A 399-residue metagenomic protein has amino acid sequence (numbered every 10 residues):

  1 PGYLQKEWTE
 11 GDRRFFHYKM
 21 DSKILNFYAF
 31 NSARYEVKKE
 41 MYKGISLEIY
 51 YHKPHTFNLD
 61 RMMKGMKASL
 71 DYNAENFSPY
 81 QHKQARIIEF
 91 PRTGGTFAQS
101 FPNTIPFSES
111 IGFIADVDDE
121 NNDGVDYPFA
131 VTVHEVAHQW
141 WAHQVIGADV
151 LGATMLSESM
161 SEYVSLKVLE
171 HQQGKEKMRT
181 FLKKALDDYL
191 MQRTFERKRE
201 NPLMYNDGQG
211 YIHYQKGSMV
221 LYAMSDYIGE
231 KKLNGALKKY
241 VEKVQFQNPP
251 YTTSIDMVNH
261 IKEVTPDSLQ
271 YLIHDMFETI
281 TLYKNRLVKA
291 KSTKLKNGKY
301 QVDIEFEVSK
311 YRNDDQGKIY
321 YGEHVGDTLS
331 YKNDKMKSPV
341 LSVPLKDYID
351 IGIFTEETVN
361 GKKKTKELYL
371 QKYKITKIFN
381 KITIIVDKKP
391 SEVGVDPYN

Functional and structural regions predicted by a protein language model:
P1-V133, Y163: Hydrophobic helix-coil surface modules that form long, contiguous segments used for peptide/substrate interaction
K53-R61, D149-L151, M204-Y211, V244-N248: Active-site rim elements
K67, Y72, D118-T180, L237: Zinc-dependent metallopeptidase catalytic helix centered on the HExxH motif and its immediate flanking segment
P79-F90, A148-A153, E176-M178, G235-A236 (+1 more regions): Surface-exposed patches in mature extracellular/periplasmic domains of secreted proteins
Q81, G210-I304: Amphipathic alpha-helical substructures
E158-A223, Y227, F246-P249: Acidic/His/Gly-enriched intrinsically disordered linker/tail segments that often contain short helix/coil "MoRF-like"
Q270, L282-D396: Beta-strand-rich binding/interaction modules
